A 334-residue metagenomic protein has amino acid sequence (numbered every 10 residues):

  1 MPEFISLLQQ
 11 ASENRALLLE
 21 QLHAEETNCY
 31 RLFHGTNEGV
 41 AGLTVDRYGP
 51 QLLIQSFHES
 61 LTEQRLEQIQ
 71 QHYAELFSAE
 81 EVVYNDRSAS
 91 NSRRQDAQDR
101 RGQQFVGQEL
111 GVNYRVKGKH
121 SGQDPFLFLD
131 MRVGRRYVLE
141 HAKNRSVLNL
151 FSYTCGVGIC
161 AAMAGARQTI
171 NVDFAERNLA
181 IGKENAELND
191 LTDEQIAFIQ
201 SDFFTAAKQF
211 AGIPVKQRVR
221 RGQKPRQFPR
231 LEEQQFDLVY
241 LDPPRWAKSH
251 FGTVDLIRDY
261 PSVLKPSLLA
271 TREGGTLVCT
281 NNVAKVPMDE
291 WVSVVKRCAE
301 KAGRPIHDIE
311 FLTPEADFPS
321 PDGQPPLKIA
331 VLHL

Functional and structural regions predicted by a protein language model:
M1-G49: Non-catalytic accessory regions of SAM-dependent methyltransferases
E38-G39, L43-D46, T62-L129, R136: Non-catalytic substrate-recognition/targeting regions of SAM-dependent transferases
N144-Y153: Conserved class I S-adenosyl-L-methionine
T154-R167: Conserved SAM-binding loop of SAM-dependent methyltransferases across substrates and taxa, primarily the Class I
Q168-D173: Conserved SAM-binding motif I beta-strand of class I
A175-L238: S-adenosyl-L-methionine
N178, R221-P266: Mobile active-site "lid"/loop adjacent to the S-adenosyl-L-methionine
Q235, T276-L334: C-terminal catalytic and target-recognition region of SAM-dependent MTase-like enzymes, primarily methyltransferases
